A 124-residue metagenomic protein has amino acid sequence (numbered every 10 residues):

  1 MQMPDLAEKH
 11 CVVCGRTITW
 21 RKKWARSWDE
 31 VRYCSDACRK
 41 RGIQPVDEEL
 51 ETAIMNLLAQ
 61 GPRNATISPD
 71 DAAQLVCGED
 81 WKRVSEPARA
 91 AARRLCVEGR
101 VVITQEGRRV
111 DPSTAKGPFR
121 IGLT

Functional and structural regions predicted by a protein language model:
D5-A7, E30: Short metal-coordination and nucleic-acid-contact micro-motifs, chiefly zinc-binding Cys/His arrays
C11-C14, C34: Short cysteine-rich clusters marking metal-coordination/redox-active sites
T19, R39, I43: Short functional micro-motifs and their immediate structural scaffolds
K22-V31: Short linker/helix segments within small regulatory modules
P45-T66: Positively charged, polyanion-binding regions of nucleic-acid-associated proteins
N64-L75: Short acidic, hydrophobic short linear motifs in intrinsically disordered regions
A73-S85: Short helix-coil junctions and helix-kink-helix linkers
G107-T124: Short, cationic-aromatic polyanion-contact patches
